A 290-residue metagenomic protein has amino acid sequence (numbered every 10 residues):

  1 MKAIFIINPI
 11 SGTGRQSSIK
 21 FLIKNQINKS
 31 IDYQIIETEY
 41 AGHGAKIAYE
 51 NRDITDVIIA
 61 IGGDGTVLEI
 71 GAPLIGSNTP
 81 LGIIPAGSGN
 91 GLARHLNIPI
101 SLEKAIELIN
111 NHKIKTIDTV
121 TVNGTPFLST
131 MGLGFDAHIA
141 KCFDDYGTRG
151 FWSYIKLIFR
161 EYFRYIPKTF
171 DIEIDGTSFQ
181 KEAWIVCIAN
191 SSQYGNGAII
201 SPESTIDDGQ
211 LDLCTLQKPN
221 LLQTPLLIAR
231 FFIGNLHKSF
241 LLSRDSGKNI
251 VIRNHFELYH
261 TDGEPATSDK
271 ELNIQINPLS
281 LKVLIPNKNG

Functional and structural regions predicted by a protein language model:
M1-V57, T177, G290: ATP/NTP phosphate-donor binding region
I6, G76-P80, A86-W184: Catalytic core of DAGKc-family lipid kinases
Q16, I174, Q180, T205 (+1 more regions): ATP/nucleoside-binding phosphotransfer catalytic cores, i.e., glycine-rich phosphate-binding loops
I59, G82: Short aromatic-hydrophobic micro-motifs that form the base-stacking/packing surface for donor nucleotide recognition
A60-G65: N-terminal glycine-rich "phosphate-gripper" loop used for MgATP/nucleotide binding and carboxylate activation
T66-S77: Short Gly/Thr/Asp-enriched flexible loops that form oxyanion-binding sites at enzyme active sites
G132, C187-I200, P265: Glycine-rich phosphate/pyrophosphate-binding beta-alpha loops
I166-K168, E182-W184, D207-D212, S246-K248: A generic structural signal for short beta-strands and their flanking turns/coil linkers
